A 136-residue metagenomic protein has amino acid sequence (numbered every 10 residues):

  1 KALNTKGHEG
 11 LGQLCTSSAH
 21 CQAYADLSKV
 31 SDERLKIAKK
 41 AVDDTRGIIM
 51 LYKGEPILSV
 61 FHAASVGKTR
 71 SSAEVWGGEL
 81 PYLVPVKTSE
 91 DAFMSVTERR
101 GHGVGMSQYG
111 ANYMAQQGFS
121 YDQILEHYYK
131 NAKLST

Functional and structural regions predicted by a protein language model:
K1-T136: Conserved, single-site charged/polar hotspot
